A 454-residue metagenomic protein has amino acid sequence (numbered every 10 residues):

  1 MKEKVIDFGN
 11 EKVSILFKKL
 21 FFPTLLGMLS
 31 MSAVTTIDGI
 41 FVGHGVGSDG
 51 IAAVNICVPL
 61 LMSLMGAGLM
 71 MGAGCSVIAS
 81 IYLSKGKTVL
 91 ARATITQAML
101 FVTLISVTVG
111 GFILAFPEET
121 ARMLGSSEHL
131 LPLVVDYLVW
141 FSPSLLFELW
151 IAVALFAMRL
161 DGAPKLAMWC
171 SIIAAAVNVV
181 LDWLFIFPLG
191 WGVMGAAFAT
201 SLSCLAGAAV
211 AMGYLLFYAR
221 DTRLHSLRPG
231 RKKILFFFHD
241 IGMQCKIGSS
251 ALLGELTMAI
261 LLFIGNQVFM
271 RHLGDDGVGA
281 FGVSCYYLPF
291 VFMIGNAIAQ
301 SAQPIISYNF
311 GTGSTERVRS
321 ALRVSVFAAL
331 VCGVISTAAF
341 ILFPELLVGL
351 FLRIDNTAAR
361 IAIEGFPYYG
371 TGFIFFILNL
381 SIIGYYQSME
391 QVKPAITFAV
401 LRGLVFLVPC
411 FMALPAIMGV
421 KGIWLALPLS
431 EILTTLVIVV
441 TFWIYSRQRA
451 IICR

Functional and structural regions predicted by a protein language model:
M1-T24, A79-L146, G190-S249, I306-G372 (+1 more regions): Short alpha-helical transmembrane segments in multi-pass integral membrane proteins
I15, S30-M31, G68-L69, V109 (+8 more regions): Alpha-helical transmembrane segments of multi-pass membrane transport proteins
K19-D38, W140, A174, S203-G207 (+4 more regions): Transmembrane helical elements of multi-pass membrane transporters/channels
A33-I51, A121-E128, L184-W191, L252 (+4 more regions): Helix-terminus/linker motif at the lipid-water interface of multi-pass membrane proteins
G39, S76-V77, E118, L155 (+5 more regions): Interfacial helix-capping/hinge residues at the ends of transmembrane alpha-helices
I51-G111, E148-A167, A280-L342, F376-A395: Small-residue-rich hydrophobic transmembrane alpha-helices
G72, F141-R159, A167-N178, A196-M212 (+5 more regions): Short runs within selected transmembrane alpha-helices of multi-pass transporters and secretion channels
I113, F156, D182, I186 (+9 more regions): Structural signal for membrane-spanning alpha-helices in multi-pass inner-membrane proteins, emphasizing helix cores
